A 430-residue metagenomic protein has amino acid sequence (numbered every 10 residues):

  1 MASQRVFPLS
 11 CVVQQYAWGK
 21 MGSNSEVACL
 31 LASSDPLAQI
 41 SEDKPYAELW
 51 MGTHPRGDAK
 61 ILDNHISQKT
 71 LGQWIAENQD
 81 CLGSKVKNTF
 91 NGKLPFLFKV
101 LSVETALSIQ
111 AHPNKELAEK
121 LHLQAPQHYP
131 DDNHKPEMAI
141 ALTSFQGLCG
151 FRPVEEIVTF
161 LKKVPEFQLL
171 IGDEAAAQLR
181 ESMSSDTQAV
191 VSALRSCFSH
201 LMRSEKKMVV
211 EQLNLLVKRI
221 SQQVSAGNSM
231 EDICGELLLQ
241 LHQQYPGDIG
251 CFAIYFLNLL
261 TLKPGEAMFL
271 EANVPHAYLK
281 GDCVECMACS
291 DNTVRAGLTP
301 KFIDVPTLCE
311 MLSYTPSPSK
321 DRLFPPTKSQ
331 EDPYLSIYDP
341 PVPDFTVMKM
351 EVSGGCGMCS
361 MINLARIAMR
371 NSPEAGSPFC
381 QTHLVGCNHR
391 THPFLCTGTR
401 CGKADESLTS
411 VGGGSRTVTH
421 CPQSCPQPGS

Functional and structural regions predicted by a protein language model:
M1-G227, P300-T327, P333, V347-K349: Transition-metal
I40, S377, G412-S430: Intrinsically disordered, low-complexity basic segments at termini and long loops, enriched in Pro/Gly and/or Arg/Ser
M51-T53, V100-E104, A111, P136-F145 (+7 more regions): Short, conserved beta-strand element in jelly-roll/cupin
A59-H65, L71-L94, G150-P153, Q244-K263 (+1 more regions): A short beta-strand-loop-beta hairpin characteristic of the jelly-roll/cupin
L107, E137-G147, K280-K301, F345 (+2 more regions): A short hydrophobic beta-strand segment most commonly corresponding to one strand of the jelly-roll/cupin
D186-T307: Contiguous mid-protein beta-loop-alpha structural module that forms a pocket-lining wall or clamp of enzyme active
L259-F269, V274-Y278, M350, P378-R400: Short acidic-glycine-tyrosine-enriched beta hairpin
Q330-Y334, T346-L364: Conserved short histidine dyad/triad with adjacent acidic residue
